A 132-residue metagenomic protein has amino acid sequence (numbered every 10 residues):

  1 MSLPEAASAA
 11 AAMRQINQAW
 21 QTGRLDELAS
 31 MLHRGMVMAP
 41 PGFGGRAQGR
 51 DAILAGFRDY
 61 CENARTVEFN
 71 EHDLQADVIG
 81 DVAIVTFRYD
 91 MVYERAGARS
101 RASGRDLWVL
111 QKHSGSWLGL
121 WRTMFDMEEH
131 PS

Functional and structural regions predicted by a protein language model:
A6, A10-A12, L25-V78, S100: A solvent-exposed, acidic/Ser-Thr-rich amphipathic alpha-helical stretch
Q15-I16: Generic hydrophobic alpha-helical segments
G35, F87-Y93, D126: Generic short beta-strand segments
F57, E71-A76, Y89-M91, R105-Q111: Hydrophobic/aromatic beta-strand elements that line small-molecule binding cavities or substrate pockets in beta-rich
G80-V82, S114: Residue-level signal for tight coil/turn positions that link beta-strands
M91-R101: Short, cysteine-centered beta-strand-loop-beta hairpins and adjacent loop/turn segments enriched in charged/polar
R101-S132: Short beta-strand edge/turn micro-motifs at domain boundaries
